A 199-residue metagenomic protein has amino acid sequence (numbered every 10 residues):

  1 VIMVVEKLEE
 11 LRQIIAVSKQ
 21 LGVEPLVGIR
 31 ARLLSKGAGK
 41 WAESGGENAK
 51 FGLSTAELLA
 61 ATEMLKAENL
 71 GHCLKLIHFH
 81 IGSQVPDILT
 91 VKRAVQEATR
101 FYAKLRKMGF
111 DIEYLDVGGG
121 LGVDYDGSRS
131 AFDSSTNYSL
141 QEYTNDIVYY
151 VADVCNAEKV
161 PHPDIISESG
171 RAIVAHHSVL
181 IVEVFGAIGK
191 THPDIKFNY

Functional and structural regions predicted by a protein language model:
V1-Y114, V123, S139-E142: Active-site-proximal beta-alpha core segment in soluble small-molecule metabolic enzymes
I81-Y199: C-terminal active-site-proximal or functional interface alpha/beta core segments in diverse enzymes
